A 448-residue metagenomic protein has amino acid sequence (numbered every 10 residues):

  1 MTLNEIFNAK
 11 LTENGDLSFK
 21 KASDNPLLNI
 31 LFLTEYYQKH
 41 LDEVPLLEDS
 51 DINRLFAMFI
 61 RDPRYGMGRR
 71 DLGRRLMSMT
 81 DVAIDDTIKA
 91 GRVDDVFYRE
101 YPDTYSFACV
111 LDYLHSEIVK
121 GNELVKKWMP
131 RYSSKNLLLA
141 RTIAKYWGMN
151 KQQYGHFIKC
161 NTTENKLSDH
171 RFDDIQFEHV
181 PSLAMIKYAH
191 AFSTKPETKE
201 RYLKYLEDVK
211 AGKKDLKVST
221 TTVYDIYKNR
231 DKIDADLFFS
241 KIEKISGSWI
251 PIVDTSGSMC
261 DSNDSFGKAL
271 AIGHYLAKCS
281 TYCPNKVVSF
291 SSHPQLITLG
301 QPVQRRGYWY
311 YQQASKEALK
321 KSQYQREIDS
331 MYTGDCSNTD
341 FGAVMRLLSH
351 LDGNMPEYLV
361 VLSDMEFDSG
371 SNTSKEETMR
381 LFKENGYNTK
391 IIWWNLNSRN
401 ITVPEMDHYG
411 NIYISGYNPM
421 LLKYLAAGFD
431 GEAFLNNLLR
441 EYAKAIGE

Functional and structural regions predicted by a protein language model:
M1-K268, K278-E448: Long lumenal/extracellular ectodomains of secretory and single-pass membrane proteins
